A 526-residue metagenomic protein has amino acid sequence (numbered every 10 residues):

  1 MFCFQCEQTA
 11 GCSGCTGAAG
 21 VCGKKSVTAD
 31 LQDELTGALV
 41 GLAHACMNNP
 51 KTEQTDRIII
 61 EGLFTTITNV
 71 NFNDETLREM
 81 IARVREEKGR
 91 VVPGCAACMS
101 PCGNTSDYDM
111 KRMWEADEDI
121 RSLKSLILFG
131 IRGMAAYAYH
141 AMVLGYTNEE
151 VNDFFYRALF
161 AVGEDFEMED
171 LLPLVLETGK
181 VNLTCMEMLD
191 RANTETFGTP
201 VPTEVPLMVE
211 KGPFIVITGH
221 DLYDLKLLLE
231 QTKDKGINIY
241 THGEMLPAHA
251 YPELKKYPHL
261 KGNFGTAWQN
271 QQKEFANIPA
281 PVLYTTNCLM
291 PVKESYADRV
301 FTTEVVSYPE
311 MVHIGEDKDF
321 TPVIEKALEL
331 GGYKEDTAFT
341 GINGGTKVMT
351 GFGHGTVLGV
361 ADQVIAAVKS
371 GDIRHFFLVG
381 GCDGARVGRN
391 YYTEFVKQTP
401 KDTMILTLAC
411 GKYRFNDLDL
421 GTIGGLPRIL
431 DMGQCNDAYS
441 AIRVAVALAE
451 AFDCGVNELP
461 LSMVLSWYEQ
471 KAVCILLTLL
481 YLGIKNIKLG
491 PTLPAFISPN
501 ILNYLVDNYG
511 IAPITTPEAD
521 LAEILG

Functional and structural regions predicted by a protein language model:
F2-T28, Q32-G41, C95-C98, P173-G526: Anaerobic metallocofactor- and corrinoid-dependent redox/one-carbon enzyme cores, especially those from methanogenesis
L42-P202: Electropositive, gly/pro-rich neighborhoods at or near active sites that engage anionic ligands
